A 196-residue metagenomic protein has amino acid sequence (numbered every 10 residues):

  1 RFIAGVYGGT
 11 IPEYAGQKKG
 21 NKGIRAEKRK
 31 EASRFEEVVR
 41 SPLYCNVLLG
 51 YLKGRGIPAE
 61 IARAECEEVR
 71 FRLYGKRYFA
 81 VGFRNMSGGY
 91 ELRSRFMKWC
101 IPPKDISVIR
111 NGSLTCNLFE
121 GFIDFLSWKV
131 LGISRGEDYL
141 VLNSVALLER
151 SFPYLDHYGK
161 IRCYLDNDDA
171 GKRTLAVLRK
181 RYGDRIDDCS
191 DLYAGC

Functional and structural regions predicted by a protein language model:
R1-Y51, D169: Non-catalytic accessory segments of DNA primases and related replication-initiation nucleases
G9, I57-P58, C116, I133: Helix N-cap/coil-helix junction residues
I11-Y14, P58-A64: Short secondary-structure capping/junction motifs at helix and strand boundaries
G20, E68-F71, L192-C196: A short acidic, often aromatic-flanked loop/helix-cap motif at beta-alpha or helix-coil junctions that lines enzyme
L49-I61: Serine endopeptidase catalytic core focused on the charge-relay Asp
G50, E65, V69-H157: Phosphate-handling DNA/RNA-contact segment within nucleic-acid enzymes
L114, V130-C196: TOPRIM fold recognition
